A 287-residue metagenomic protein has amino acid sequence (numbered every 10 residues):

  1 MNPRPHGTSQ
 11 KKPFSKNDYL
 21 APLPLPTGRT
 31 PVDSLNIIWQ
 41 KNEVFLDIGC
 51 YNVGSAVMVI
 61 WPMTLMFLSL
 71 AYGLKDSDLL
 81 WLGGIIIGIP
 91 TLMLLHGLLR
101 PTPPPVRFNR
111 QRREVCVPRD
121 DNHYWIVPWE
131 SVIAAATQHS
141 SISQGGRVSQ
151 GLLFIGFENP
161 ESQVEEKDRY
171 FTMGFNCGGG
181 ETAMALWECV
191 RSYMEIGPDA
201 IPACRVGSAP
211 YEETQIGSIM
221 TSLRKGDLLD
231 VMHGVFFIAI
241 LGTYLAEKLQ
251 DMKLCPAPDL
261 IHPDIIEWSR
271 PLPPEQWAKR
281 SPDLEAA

Functional and structural regions predicted by a protein language model:
M1-L35: Short, non-transmembrane cytosolic segments of multipass membrane proteins
L25, P31-Y51, L153-I155: Generic recognition of long tandem-repeat/solenoid scaffolds
K41-P105, S218-A287: Alpha-helical transmembrane spans
I48, V115-V117: Short hydrophobic/aromatic-rich beta-strand segments that constitute the beta-sheet cores of beta-sandwich/beta-barrel
R107-N109: Acidic/polar residues at beta-strand termini and the immediately following turn/coil
E114-V115, N122-S143: Phosphoinositide-dependent membrane-docking surfaces
H123-W125, E130-S131, Y193, G197 (+2 more regions): Cytosolic/matrix-facing juxtamembrane and C-terminal tails of multi-pass cellular membrane proteins
G145-E212: A membrane-cytosol interface segment of integral membrane proteins
